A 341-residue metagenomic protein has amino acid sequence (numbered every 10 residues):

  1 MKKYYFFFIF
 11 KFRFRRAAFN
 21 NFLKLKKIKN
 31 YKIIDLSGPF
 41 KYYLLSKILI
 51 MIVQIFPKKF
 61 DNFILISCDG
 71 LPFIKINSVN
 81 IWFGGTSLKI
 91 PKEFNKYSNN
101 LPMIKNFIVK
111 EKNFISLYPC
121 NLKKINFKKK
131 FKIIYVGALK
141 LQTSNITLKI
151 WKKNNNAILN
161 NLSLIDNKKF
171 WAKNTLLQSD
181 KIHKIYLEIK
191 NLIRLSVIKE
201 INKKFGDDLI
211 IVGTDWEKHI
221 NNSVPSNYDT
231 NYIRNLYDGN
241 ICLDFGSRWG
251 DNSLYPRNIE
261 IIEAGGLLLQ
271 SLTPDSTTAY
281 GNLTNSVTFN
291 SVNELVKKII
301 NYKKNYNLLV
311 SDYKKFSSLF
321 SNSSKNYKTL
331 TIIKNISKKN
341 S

Functional and structural regions predicted by a protein language model:
M1-V79, L176-K184, E188-K190, K204-L209 (+4 more regions): N-terminal pre-catalytic "stem/leader" segment of glycosyltransferase-like enzymes
F8-A18, G38, I48, E93 (+2 more regions): Nucleotide-sugar donor-binding catalytic core of glycosyltransferases
I33-P39, W82-G85, I115-N121, T214 (+2 more regions): A generic structural motif
N62-D69, F73-P102: Active-site proximal beta-strand in glycosyltransferases
E260-E263: Short alpha-helix at the nucleotide-sugar/activated-sugar donor binding site of glycosyltransferases and closely
T277-S286, N290: Acidic, glycine-centered active-site loop in nucleotide-sugar glycosyltransferases
N290-N307: C-terminal "capping" alpha-helix adjacent to the active site of nucleotide-linked donor transferases in cell-envelope
K304-N322: A short, well-ordered alpha-helix in the C-terminal region of glycosyltransferases
